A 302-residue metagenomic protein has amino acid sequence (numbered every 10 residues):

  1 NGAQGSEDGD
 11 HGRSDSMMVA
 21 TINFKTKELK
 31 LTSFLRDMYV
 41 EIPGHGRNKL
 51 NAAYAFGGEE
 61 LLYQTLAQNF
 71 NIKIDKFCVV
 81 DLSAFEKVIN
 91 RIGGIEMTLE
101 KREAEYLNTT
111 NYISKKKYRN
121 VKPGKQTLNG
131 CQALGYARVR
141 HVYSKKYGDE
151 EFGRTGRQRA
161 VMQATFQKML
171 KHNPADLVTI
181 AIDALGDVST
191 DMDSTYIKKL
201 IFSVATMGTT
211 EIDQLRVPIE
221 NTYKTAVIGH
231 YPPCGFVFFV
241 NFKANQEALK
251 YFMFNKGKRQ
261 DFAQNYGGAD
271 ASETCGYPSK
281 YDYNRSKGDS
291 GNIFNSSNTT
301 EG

Functional and structural regions predicted by a protein language model:
N1-T26, R138, F202, R216-I219: Entry/capping segment at the start of metal-dependent catalytic domains with acidic active-site entry clusters
Q4-G9, N48-F56, N71-K76, P123 (+4 more regions): Second-shell loop/turn segments in exported
G12-M17, F24-F34, H45-R47, L61 (+6 more regions): Extracytoplasmic
S14-S16, R47, N51, E59-A67 (+9 more regions): Extracytoplasmic/secreted envelope proteins and their assembly/folding machinery, especially bacterial periplasmic
F24, Y39, A55, A67-N71 (+6 more regions): Sec-exported extracytoplasmic/periplasmic mature domains
A52, F56-Y118, V188-D193: Amphipathic, coiled-coil-like alpha-helical scaffolding segments used for oligomerization/assembly
N90-D176: Flexible, polar/acidic helix-loop-strand segments at domain edges
D187-G302: C-terminal solvent-exposed extensions
